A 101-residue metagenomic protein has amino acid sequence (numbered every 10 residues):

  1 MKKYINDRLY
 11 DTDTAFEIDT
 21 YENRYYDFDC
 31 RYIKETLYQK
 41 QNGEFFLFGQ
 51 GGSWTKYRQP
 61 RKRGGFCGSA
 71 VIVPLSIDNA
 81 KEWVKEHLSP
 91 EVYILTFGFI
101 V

Functional and structural regions predicted by a protein language model:
M1-V101: Secondary-structure transition motif
